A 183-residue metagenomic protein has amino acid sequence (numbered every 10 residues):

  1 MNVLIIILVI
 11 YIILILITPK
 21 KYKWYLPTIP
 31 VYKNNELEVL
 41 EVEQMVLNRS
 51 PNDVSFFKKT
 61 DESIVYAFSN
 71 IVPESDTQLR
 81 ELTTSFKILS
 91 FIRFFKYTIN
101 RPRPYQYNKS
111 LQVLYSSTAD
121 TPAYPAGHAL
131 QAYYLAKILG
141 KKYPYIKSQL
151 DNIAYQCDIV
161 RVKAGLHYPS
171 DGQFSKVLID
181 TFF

Functional and structural regions predicted by a protein language model:
M1-V9: Feature marks short, highly hydrophobic, charge-poor N-terminal signal-anchor/signal peptide-like helices that anchor
Y11-H167: Hydrophobic alpha-helical bundle signature of multipass membrane enzymes
K137, K176-L178: Catalytic nucleophile-His microenvironment captured as a short glycine-rich beta-strand/loop that brackets
H167-S170, F174: Short acidic/histidine-rich active-site segments
D180-F183: C-terminal membrane module of polytopic membrane proteins
